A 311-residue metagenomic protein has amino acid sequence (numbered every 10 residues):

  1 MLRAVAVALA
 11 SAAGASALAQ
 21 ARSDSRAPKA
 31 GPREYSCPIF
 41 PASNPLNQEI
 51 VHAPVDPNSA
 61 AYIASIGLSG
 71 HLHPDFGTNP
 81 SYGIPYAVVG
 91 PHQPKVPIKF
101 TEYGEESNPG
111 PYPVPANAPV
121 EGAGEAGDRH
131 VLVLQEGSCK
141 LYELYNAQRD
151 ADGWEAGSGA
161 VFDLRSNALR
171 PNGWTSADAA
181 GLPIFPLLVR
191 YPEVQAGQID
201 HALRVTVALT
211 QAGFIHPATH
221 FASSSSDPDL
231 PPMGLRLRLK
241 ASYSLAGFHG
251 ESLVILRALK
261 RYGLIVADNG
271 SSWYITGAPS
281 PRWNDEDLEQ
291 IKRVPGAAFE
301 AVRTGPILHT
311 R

Functional and structural regions predicted by a protein language model:
M1-A6: N-terminal export leaders
A8-L18: Hydrophobic h-region of N-terminal signal peptides that target proteins for export in Gram-negative bacteria
R22-R311: Short, surface-exposed polybasic-aromatic patches that bind anionic ligands, especially phosphate groups
